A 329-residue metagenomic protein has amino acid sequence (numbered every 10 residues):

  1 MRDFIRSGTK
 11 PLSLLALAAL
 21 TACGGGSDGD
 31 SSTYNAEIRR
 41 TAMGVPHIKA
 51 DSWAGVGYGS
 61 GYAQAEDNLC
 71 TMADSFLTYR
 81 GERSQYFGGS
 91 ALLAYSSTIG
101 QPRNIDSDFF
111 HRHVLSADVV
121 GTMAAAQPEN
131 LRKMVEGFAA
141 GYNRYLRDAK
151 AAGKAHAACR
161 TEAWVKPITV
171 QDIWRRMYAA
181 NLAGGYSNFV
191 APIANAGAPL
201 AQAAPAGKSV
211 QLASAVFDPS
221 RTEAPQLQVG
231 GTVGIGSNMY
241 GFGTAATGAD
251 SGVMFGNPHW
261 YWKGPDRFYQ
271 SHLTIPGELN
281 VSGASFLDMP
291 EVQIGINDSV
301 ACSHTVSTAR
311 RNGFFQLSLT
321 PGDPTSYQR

Functional and structural regions predicted by a protein language model:
M1-L12: Bacterial N-terminal signal peptides that target proteins for export
L20-A22: C-terminal motif of bacterial Sec signal peptides marking the signal peptidase cleavage site
G24-S27: Bacterial signal peptide processing site
T33-V253, P258-G264, P276-E278, G283: Substrate-recognition/specificity elements adjacent to catalytic centers across diverse enzyme folds
Y58-G61, G264-R267, R311-L317: A short, polar/proline- and glycine-enriched secondary-structure boundary/capping micro-motif
N238, S251, G256, R267-Y269 (+2 more regions): Structural beta-strand/beta-sheet cores of well-ordered domains, especially the beta-sheet scaffolds that support
G277-R329: Compact, glycine/acidic-enriched structural inserts
